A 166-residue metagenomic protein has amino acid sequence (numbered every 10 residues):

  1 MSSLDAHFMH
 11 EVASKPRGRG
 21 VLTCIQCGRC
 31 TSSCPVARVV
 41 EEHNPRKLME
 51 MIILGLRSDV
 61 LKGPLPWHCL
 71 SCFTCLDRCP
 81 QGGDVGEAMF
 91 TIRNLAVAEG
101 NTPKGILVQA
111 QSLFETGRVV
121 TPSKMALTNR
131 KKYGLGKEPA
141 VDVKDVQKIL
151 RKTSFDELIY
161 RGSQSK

Functional and structural regions predicted by a protein language model:
M1-T23, R29-S33, E41-E50, R57 (+1 more regions): Non-ligating segments of multi-cofactor redox enzymes
G20-A37, G63-G83: Cysteine-centered iron-sulfur cluster-binding motifs in ferredoxin-type domains/subunits of redox enzymes
S58-K62: Well-ordered secondary-structure scaffolds
